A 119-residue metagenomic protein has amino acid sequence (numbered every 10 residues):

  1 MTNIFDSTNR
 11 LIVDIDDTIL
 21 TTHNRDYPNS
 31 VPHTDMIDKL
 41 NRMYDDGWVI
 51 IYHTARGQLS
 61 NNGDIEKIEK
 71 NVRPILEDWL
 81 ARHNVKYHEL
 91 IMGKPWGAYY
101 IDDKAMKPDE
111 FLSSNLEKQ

Functional and structural regions predicted by a protein language model:
M1-Q119: Catalytic phosphate/metal-binding cores of nucleic-acid and nucleotide-processing enzymes, i.e., regions that mediate
